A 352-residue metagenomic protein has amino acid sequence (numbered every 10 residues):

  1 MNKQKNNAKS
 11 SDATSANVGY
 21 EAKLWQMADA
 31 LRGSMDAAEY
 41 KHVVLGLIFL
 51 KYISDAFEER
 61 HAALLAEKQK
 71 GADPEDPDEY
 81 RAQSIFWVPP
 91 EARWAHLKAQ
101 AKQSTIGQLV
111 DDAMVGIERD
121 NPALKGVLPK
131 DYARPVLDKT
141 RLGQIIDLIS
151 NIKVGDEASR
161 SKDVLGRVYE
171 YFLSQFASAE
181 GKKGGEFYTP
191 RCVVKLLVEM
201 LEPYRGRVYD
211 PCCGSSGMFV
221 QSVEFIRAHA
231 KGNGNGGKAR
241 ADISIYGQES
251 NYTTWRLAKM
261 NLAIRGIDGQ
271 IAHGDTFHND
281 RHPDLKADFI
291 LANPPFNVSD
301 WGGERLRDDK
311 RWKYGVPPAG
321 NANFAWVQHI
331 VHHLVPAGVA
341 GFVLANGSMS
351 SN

Functional and structural regions predicted by a protein language model:
M1-Y204, Q270-R281: Non-catalytic, mostly N-terminal accessory regions of nucleic-acid modification and defense proteins
G19-A22, Q26, V44, I48 (+9 more regions): Generic recognition of stable, solvent-exposed alpha-helical segments in well-folded globular domains
A30, H42-Y52, S250-W255, P318-N352: Conserved Class I SAM-dependent methyltransferase catalytic core
K51-L64, F176, I226, A230 (+4 more regions): A generic secondary-structure signal for well-formed alpha-helical elements
K182, Y314-V316: Extracellular loop and loop/strand-boundary signature of outer-membrane beta-barrel proteins
K183-A292, N297-W301, L306-K310, L344-G347: Conserved S-adenosyl-L-methionine
